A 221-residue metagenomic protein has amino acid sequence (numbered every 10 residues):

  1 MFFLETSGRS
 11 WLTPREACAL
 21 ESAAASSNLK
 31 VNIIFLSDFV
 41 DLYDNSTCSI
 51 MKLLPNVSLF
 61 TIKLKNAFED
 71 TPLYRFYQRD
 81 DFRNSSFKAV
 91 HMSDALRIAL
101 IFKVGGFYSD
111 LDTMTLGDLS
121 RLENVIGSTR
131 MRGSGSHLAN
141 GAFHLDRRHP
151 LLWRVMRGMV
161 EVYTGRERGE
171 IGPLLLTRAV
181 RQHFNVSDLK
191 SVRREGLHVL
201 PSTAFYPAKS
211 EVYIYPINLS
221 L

Functional and structural regions predicted by a protein language model:
M1-S93, S109-L221: Glycosyltransferase-associated regions of secretory-pathway enzymes, highlighting luminal stem/catalytic domains
D94-G105: Small-residue hinge/turn detector
